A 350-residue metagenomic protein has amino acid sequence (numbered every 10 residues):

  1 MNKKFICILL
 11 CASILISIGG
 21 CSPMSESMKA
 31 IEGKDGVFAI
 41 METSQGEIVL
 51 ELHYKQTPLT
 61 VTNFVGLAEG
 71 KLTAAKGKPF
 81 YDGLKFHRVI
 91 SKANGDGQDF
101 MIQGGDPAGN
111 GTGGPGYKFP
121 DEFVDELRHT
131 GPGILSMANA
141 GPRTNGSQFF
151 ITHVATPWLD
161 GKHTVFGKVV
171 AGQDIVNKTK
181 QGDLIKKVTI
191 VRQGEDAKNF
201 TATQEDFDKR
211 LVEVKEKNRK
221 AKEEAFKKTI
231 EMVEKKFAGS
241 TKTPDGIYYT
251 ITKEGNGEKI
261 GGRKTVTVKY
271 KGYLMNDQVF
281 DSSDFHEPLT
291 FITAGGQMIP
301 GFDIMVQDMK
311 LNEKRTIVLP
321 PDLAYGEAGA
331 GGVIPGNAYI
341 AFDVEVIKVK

Functional and structural regions predicted by a protein language model:
N2, G20-K350: Cross-family detector of peptidyl-prolyl cis-trans isomerase
K3-C7: N-terminal Sec-pathway targeting helices
I8-S17: Bacterial N-terminal signal peptides
